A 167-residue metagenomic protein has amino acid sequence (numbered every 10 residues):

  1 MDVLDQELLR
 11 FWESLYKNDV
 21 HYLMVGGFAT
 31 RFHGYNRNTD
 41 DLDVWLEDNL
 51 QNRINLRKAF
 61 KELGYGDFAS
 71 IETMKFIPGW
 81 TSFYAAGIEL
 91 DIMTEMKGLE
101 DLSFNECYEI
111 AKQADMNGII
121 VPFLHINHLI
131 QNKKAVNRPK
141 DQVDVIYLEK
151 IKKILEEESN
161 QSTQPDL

Functional and structural regions predicted by a protein language model:
M1-L167: Compositionally biased terminal segments of proteins
